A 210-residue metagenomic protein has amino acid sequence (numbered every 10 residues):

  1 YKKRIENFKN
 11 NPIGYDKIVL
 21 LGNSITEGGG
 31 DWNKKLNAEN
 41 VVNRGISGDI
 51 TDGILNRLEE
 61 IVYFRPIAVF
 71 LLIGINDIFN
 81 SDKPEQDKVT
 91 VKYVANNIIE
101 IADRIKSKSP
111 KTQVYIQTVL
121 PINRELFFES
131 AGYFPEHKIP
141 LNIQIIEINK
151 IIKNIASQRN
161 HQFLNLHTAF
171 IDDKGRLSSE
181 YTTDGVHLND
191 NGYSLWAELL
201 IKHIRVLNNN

Functional and structural regions predicted by a protein language model:
Y1-F70: Serine-esterase "nucleophile elbow" of acetyl-processing enzymes
K34-E39, L55-N210: Alpha-helical cap/lid subdomain in secreted, periplasmic, or secretory-pathway luminal O-acyl-processing enzymes
